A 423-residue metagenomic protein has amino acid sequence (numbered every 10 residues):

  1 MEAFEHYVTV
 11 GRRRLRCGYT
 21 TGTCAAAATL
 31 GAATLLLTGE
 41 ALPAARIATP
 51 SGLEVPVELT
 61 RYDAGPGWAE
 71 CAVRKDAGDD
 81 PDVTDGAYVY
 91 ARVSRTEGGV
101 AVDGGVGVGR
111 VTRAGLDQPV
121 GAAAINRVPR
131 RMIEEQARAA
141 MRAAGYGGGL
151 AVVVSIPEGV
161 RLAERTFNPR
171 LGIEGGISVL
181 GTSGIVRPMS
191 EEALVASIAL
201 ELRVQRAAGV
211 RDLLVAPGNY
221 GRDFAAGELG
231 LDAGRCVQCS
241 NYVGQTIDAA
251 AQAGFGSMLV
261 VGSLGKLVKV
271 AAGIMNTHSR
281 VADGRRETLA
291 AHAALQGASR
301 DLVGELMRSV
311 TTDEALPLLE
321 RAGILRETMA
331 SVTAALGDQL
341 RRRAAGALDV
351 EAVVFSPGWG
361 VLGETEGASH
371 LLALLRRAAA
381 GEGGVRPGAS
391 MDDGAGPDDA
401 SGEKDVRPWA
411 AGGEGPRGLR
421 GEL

Functional and structural regions predicted by a protein language model:
M1-R165, P169-L171, G367: Generic N-terminal targeting/processing segments that precede catalytic cores or assembly contacts
V8, R16, L171-I177, T182-S331 (+2 more regions): A structural signal for small-residue-enriched, beta-sheet-centric alpha/beta enzyme cores and oligomeric scaffold folds
L30, L36, T60, S183-G184 (+3 more regions): Ubiquitous "structural anchor" signal
Y88-Y90, E228-D232, T365-L371: Surface-exposed flexible segments
R113, A163, F224, K269-A271 (+1 more regions): Generic domain-boundary/flexible-linker signal
R130, T333-G384, G388, G418-L423: Extended hydrophobic packing segments that form well-structured cores
R142-Y146, A379-R420: Intrinsically disordered, low-complexity terminal tails and inter-domain linkers enriched for S/T/G/P/D/E
